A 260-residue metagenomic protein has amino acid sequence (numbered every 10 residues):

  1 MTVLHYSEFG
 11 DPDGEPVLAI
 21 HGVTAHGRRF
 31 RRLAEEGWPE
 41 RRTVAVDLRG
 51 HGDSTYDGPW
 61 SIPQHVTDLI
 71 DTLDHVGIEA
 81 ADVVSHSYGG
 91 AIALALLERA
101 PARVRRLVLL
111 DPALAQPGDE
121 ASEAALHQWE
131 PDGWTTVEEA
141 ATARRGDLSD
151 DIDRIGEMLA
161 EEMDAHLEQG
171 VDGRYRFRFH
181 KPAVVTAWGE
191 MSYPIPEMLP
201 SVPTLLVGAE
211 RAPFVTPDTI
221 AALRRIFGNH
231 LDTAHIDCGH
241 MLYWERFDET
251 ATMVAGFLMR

Functional and structural regions predicted by a protein language model:
S7-T55: Conserved HGGG/HGGXW glycine-rich cap/lid loop of the alpha/beta-hydrolase fold
Q64-A81: Conserved acidic catalytic loop of the alpha/beta-hydrolase fold
H65, V83-S85, L110: Short beta-strand immediately N-terminal to the catalytic nucleophile in serine-hydrolase-like folds
S85, G89, A93: Gly/Ala-rich beta-loop-alpha elbow adjacent to hydrolase catalytic centers
E98, R105-V137: Flexible "cap/lid" loop of the alpha/beta hydrolase fold
T135-M191: Conserved alpha/beta-hydrolase catalytic His-Asp/Glu region
E168-I226, A234: Conserved serine/cysteine hydrolase catalytic core
C238-F247: Catalytic histidine-centered segment of alpha/beta-hydrolase-like enzymes
